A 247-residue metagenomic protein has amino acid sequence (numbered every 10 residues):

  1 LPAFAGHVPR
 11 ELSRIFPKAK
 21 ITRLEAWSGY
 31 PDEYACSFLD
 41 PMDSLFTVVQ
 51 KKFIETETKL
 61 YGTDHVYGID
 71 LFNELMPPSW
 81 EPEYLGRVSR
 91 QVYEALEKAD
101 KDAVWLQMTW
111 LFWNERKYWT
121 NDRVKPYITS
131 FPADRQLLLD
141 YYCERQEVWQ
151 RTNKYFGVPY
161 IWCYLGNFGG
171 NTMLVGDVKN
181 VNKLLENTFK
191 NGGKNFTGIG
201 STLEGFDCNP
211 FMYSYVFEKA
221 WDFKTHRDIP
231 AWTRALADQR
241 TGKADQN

Functional and structural regions predicted by a protein language model:
L1-Q246: Catalytic-core regions of glycoside hydrolase
